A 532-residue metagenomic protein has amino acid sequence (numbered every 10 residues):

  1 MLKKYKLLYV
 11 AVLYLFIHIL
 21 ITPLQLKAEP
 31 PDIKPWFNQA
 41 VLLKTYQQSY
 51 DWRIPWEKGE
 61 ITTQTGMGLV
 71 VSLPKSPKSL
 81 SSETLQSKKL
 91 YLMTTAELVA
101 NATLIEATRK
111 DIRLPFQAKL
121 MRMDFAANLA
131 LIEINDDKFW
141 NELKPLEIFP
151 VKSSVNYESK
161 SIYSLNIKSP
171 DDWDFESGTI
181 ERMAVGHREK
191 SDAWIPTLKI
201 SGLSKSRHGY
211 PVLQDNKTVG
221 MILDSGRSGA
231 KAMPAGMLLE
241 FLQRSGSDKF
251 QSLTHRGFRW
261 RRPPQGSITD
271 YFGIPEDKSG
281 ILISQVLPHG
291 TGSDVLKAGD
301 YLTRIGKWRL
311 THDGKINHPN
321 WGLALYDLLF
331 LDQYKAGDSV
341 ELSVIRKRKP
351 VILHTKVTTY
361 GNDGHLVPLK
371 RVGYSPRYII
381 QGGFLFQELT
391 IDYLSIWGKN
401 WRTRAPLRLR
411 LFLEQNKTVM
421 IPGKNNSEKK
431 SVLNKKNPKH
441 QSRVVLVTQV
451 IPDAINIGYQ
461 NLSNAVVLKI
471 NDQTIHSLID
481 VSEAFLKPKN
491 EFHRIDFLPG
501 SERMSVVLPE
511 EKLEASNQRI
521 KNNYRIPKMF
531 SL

Functional and structural regions predicted by a protein language model:
M1-L13: Bacterial N-terminal signal peptides that target proteins for export
V10-P23: Bacterial N-terminal signal peptides
L26-A28: Boundary at the C-terminal end of the N-terminal hydrophobic targeting segment
Q39-K44, K89-T95, V155-K168, S206-A232 (+1 more regions): Active-site-proximal beta-strands of protease catalytic cores
Q48, E57, P74, K78-K88 (+11 more regions): C-terminal recognition in membrane/secretory proteostasis and scaffolding
G66-V70, P74: C-terminal GPI-anchoring signal of eukaryotic secretory precursors
E147-W173, G373, R377-L385, L389: Short glycine/Trp-rich loop-beta-loop segment that forms part of the substrate-binding cleft
K160-I195: Chymotrypsin/trypsin-fold serine protease catalytic domain
